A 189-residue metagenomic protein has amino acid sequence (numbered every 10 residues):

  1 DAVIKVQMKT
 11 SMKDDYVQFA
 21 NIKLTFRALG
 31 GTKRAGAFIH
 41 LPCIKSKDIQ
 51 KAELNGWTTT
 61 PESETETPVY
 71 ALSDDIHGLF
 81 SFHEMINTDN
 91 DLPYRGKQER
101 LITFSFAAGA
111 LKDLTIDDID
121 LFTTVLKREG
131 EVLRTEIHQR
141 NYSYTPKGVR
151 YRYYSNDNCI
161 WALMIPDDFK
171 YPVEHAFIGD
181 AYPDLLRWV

Functional and structural regions predicted by a protein language model:
D1-V189: Extracellular distal adhesion/interaction modules in secreted or cell-surface proteins
